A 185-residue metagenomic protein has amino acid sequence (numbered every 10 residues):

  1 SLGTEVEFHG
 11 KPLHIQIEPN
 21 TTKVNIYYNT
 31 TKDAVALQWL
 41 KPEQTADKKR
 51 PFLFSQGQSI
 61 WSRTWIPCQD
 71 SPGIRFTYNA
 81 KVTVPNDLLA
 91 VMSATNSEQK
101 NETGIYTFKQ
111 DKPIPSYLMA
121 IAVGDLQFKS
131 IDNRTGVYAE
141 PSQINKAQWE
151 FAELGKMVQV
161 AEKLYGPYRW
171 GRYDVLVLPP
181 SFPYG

Functional and structural regions predicted by a protein language model:
S1-A46: A surface-exposed beta-strand-loop module
V6-K11, L40-S55, T103, K112 (+1 more regions): Propeptide (latency) domains of metzincin metalloproteases
T31, V35-P72: Core domains of carbohydrate- and sulfate-ester-processing enzymes
Q56, I60, C68-G185: Hydrophobic helix-coil surface modules that form long, contiguous segments used for peptide/substrate interaction
